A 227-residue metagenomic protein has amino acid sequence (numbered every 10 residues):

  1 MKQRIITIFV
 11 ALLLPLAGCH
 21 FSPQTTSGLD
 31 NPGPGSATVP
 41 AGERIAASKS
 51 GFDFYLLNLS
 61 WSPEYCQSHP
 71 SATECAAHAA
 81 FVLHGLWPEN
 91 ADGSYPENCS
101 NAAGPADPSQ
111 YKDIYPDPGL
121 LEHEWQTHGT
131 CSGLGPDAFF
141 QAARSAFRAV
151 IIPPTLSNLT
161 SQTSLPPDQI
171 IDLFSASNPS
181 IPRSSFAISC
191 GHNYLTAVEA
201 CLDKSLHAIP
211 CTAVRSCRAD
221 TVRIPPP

Functional and structural regions predicted by a protein language model:
M1-F9: Bacterial N-terminal signal peptides that target proteins for export
L16-G18: C-terminal motif of bacterial Sec signal peptides marking the signal peptidase cleavage site
H20-S22: Bacterial signal peptide processing site
Q24-S71: N-terminal module-boundary/linker segments of secreted carbohydrate-active enzymes
L56-W61, Y65-P227: Domain-level detector of nuclease and nuclease-like folds in predominantly extracellular/periplasmic contexts
